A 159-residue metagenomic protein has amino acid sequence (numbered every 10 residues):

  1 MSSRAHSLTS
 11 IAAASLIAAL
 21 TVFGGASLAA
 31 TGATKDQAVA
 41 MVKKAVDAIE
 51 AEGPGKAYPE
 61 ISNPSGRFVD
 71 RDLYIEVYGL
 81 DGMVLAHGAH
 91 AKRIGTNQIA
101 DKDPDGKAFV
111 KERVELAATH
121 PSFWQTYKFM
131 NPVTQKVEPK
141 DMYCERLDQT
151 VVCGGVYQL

Functional and structural regions predicted by a protein language model:
S2-L159: N-terminal membrane-sensor/transducer module of prokaryotic signaling receptors
